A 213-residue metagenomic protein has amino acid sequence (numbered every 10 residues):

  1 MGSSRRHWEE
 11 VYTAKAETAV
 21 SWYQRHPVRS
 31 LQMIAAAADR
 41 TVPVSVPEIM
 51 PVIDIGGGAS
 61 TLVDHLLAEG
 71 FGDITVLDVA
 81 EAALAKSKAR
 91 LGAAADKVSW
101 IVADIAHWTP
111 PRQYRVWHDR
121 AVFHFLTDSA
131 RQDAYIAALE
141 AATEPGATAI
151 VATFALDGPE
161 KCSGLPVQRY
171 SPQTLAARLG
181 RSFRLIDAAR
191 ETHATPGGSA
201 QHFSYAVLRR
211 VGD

Functional and structural regions predicted by a protein language model:
M1-R112, L126-A142, A147-D213: Class I (Rossmann-like) S-adenosyl-L-methionine-dependent methyltransferase catalytic domain, capturing the SAM-binding
H118: A conserved beta-strand element that flanks and buttresses the S-adenosyl-L-methionine
A121-F125: Short catalytic micro-motifs in class I SAM-dependent methyltransferases
